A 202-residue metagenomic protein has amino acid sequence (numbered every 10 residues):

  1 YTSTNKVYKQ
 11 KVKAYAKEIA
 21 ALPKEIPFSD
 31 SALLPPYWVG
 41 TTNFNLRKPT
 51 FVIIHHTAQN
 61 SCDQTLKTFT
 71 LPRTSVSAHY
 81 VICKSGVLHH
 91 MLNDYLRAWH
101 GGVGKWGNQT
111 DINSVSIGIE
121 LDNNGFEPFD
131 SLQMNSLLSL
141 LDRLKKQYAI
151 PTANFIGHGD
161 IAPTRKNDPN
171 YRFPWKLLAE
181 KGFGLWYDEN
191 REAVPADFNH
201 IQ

Functional and structural regions predicted by a protein language model:
Y1-L22: Non-catalytic cell-wall polysaccharide-engagement segments
T2-V7, H89, P163-R172: Secretory-pathway/luminal and periplasmic proteins that interact with or process carbohydrate-rich
V12-Y15, G125-Q202: Basic/polar, cationic surfaces and motifs that engage anionic cell-wall and phosphate/carboxylate ligands
A20-L46, A179-Q202: N-terminal pre-domains immediately preceding structured catalytic cores
K24-N45, T50-A153: Active-site-adjacent loop/helix surface patches within enzyme catalytic domains that shape the substrate-binding cleft
